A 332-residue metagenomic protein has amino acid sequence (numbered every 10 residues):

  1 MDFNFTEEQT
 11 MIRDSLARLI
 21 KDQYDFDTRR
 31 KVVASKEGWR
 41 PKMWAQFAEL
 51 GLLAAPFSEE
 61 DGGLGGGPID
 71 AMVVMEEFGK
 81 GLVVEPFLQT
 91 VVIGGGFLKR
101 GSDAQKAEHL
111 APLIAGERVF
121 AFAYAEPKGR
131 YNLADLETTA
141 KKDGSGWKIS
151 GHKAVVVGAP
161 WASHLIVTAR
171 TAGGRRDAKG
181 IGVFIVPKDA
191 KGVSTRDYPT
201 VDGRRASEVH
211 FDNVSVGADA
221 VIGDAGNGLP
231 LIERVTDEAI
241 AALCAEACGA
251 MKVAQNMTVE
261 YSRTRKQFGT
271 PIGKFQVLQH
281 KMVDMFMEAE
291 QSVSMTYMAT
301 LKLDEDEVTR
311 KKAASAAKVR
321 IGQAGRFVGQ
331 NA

Functional and structural regions predicted by a protein language model:
M1-E85, R100-Q105, P112-E117, K142 (+2 more regions): Alpha-helical interface subdomain recognition
G65-E77, N132-L136, H210, S215-V216: Structural signature of FAD isoalloxazine-binding scaffolds in flavoprotein oxidoreductases
F87, K128-Y131, V155-G158, G174-R175 (+1 more regions): Short Gly/Pro-enriched turn/cap motifs at secondary-structure boundaries
V92-G101: Helix-loop "lid/cap" segments that line or gate small-molecule binding pockets
G116-Y124: A short, Trp-centered hydrophobic/proline-enriched beta-strand micro-motif
D135-E137, K141, P187-G217: Flexible, small-/acidic-enriched active-site or ligand-binding loops
S150-S194: A short core secondary-structure module
S207-V235: A short, charged helix-loop
